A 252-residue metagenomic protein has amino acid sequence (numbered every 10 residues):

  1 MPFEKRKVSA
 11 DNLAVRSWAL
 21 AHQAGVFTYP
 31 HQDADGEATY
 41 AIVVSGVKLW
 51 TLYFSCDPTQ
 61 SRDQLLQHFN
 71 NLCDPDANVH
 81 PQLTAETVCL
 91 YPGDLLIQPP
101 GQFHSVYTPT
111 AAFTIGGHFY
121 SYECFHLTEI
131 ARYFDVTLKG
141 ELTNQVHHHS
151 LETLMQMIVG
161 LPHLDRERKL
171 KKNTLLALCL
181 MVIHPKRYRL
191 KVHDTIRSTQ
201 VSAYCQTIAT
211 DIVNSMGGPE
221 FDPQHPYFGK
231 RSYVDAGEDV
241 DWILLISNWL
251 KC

Functional and structural regions predicted by a protein language model:
M1-P92, Q102-R168, D211-C252: Active-site region of the double-stranded beta-helix
L151-N214, F221: Eukaryotic intrinsically disordered, low-complexity regulatory regions
